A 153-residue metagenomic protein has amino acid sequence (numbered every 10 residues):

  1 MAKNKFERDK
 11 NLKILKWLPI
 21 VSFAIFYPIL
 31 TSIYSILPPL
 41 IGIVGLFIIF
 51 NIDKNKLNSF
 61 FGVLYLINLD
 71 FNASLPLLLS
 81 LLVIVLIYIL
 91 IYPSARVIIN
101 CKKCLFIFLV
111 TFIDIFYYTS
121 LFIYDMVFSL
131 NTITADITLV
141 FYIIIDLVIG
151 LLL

Functional and structural regions predicted by a protein language model:
M1-L153: Terminal, non-globular segments
